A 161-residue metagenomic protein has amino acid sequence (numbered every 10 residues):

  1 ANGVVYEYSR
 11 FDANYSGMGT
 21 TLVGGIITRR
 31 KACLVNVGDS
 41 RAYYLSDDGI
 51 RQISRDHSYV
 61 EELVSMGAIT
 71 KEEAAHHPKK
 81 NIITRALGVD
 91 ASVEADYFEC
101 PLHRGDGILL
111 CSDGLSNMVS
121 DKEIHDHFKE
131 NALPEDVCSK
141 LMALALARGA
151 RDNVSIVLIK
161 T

Functional and structural regions predicted by a protein language model:
A1-T161: PP2C/PPM-type serine/threonine phosphatase catalytic domain
